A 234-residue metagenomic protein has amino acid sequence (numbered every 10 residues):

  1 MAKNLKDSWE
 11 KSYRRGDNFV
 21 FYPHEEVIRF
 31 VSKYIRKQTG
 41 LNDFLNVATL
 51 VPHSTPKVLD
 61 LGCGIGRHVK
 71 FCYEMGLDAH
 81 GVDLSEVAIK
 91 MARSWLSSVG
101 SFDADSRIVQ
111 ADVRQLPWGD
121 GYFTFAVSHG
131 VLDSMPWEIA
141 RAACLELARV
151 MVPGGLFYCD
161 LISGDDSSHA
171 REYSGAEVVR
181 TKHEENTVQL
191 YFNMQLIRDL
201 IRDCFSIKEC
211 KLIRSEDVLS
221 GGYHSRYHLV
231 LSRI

Functional and structural regions predicted by a protein language model:
M1-P56, G64-Q115, I139, L156-I234: Class I (Rossmann-like) S-adenosyl-L-methionine-dependent methyltransferase catalytic domain, capturing the SAM-binding
L61: Conserved beta-strand/loop positions that form the S-adenosyl-L-methionine
A92, A126, A143-C144: A structural signal for short hydrophobic/aromatic patches embedded in well-ordered alpha helices
R114-A126: A short acidic, Gly/Pro-enriched loop at the edge of an enzyme's catalytic core that lines a small-molecule cofactor
S128-V131: A short beta-strand submotif of the Rossmann-like class I SAM-dependent methyltransferase core that lines
D133-M135: A short His-aromatic
R141-P153: A short glycine-rich, Lys/Arg-flanked "PGG" loop and its adjoining helix->strand segment in the class I
